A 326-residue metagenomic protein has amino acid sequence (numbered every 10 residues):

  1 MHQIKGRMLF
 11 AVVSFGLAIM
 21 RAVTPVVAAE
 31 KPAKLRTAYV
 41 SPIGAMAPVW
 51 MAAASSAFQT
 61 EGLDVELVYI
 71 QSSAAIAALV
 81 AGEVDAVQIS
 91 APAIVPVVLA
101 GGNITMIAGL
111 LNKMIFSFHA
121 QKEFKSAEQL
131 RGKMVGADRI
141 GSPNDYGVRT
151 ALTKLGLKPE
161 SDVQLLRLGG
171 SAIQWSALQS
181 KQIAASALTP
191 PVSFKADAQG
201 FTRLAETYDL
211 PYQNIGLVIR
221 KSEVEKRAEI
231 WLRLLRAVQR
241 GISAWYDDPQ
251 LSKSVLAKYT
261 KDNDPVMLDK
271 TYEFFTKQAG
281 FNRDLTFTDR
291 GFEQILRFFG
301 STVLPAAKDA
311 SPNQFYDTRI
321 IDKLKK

Functional and structural regions predicted by a protein language model:
M1-H2, V23-E30, K326: Basic/polar N-terminal segments that are highly enriched at the extreme N-terminus, encompassing both cleavable
M1-V12: Bacterial N-terminal signal peptides that target proteins for export
F10-A22: Bacterial N-terminal signal peptides
A28-G170, Q174-S180, A184-P190, R203-P211: Short, glycine-/small- and polar/acidic-enriched structural segments that line small-molecule recognition paths
W50, V95, R149, F194 (+2 more regions): Predominant activation on well-ordered alpha-helical scaffold segments within soluble catalytic domains
P92-A93, K122, A172-K261: Pocket-lining segment of extracytoplasmic ligand-binding domains
K226-A306: Secondary-structure end/capping motifs
L296-K326: Conserved C-terminal helix/tail region of periplasmic/extracytoplasmic solute-binding proteins
